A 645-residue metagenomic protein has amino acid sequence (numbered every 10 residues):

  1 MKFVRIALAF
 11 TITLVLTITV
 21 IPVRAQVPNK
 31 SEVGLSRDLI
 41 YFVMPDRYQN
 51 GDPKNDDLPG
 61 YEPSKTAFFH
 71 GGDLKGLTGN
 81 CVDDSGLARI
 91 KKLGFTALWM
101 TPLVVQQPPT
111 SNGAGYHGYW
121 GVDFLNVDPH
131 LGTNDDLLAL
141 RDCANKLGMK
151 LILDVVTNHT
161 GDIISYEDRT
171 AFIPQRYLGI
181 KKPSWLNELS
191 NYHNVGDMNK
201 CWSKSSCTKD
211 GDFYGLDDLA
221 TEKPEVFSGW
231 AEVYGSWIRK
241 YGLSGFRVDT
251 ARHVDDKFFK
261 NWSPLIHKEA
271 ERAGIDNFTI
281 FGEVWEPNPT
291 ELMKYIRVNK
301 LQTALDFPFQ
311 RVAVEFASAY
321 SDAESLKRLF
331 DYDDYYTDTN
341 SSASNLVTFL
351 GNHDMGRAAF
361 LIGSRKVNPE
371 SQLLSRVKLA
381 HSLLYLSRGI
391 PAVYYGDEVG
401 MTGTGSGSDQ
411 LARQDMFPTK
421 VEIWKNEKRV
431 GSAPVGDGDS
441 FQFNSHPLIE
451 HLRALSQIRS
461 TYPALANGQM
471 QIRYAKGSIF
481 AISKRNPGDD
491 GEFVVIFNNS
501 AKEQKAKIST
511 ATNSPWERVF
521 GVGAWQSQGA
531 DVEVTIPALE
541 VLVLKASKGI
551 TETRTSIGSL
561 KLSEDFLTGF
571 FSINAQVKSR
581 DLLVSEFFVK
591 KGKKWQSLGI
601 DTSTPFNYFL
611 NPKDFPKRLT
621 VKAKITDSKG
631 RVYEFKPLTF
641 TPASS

Functional and structural regions predicted by a protein language model:
A9-T19: Bacterial N-terminal signal peptides
P22-F42, D56-P63, H70, K75-T78 (+8 more regions): Carbohydrate-interacting/catalytic domains
K30-L39, D46-Y241, N261-A273, F278-G282 (+3 more regions): Substrate-binding/active-site clefts of carbohydrate-active enzymes
L39-M44, A97-P102, D123, K150-D154 (+8 more regions): Structural recognition of the beta-strand scaffold that forms the well-ordered cores of secreted hydrolase catalytic
Y48-D57, G356-A359, W424-E427: Short, solvent-exposed loop/turn elements at domain surfaces
R141, H159, E232-S342, L346 (+8 more regions): Active-site-proximal helices and loops of the catalytic beta/alpha 8
A343-E370: Active-site clefts of carbohydrate-active enzymes
L560-S645: Long, low-complexity serine/threonine/glycine- and acidic-rich segments characteristic of extracellular
